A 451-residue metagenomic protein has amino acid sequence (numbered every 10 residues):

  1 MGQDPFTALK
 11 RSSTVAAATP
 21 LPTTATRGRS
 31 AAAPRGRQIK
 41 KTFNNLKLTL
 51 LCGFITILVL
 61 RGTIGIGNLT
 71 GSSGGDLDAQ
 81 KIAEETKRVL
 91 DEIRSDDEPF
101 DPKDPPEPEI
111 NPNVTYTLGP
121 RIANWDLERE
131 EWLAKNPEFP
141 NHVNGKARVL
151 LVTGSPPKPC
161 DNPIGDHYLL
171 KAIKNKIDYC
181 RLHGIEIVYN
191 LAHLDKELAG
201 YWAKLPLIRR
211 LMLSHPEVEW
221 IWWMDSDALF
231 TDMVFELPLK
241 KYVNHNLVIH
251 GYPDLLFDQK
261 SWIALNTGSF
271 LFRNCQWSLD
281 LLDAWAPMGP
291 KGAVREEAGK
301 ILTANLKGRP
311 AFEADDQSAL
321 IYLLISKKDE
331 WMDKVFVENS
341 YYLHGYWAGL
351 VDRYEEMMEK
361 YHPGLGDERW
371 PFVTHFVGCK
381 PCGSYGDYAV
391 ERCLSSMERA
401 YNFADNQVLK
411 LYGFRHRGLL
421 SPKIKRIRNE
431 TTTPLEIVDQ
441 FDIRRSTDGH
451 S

Functional and structural regions predicted by a protein language model:
G2-Y168, A172, Y385-S451: Juxtamembrane luminal stem/stalk of type II transmembrane Golgi/ER carbohydrate-processing enzymes
D4, T49, A199, A203-P206 (+2 more regions): Catalytic core and acceptor-binding pocket of nucleotide-sugar-dependent glycosyltransferases
K40-F43, V143, D161-Y168, H193-G200 (+5 more regions): Short amphipathic alpha-helical molecular recognition features
V149-Y201, D352-D367, V373: Glycine/proline-rich, flexible active-site/cofactor-binding loop segments that harbor closely spaced acidic
L150-T153, R181, E186-V188, W222-W223 (+4 more regions): Beta-strand cores of modular interaction/reader domains in eukaryotic scaffold and signaling proteins, especially PDZ
P156-K158, L194, A228-L229, P253-L255 (+3 more regions): Short, solvent-exposed loop/turn segments at secondary-structure junctions
P163-Y168, A192, V234-L237, L282-A286 (+2 more regions): Short coil/turn segments at secondary-structure boundaries
L194-D195, G200-L279: GT-A fold catalytic core of metal-dependent nucleotide-sugar glycosyltransferases, centered on the diacidic
